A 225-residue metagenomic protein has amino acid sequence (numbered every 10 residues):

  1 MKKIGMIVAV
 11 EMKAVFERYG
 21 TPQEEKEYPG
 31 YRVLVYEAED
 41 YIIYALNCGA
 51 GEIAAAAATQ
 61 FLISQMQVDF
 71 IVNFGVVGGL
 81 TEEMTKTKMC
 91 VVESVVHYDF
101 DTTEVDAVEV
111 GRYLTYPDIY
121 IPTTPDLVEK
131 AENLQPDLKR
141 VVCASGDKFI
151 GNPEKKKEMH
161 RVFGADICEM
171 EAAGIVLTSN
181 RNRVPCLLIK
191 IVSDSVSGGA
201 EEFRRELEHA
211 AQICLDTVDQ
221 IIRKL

Functional and structural regions predicted by a protein language model:
M1-Q60: N-terminal short beta-loop-beta anion/metal-coordinating cradle
R18-E24, S64-Q65, T85-V96, H209: A glycine- and small-aliphatic-rich helix-loop capping segment at beta-alpha/alpha-beta transitions that lines
I43-C48, V142-A144, I189: Active-site-proximal beta-strand elements of phosphoester/diester hydrolases
D69-V72: Structural motif
L80-F163: Mid-sequence, gly/pro-rich, charge-dense loop/helix-turn segments that line enzyme active sites
F149-S197: A C-terminal functional module that forms or caps the active site or interfaces directly with catalytic machinery
V196-L225: His/Asp/Glu-rich mid-to-C-terminal helical/loop segments that flank catalytic regions of hydrolases
